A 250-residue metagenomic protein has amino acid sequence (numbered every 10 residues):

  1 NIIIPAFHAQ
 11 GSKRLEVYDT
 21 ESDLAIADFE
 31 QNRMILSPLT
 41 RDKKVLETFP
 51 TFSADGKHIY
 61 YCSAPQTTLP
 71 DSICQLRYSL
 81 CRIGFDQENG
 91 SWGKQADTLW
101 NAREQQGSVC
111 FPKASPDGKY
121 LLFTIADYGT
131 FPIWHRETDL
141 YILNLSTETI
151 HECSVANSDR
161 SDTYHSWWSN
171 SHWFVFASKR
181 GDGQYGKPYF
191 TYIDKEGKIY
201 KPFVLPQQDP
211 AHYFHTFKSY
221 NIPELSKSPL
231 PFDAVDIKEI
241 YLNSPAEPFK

Functional and structural regions predicted by a protein language model:
N1-K250: Sequence signature of WD/YWTD-type beta-propeller architectures
